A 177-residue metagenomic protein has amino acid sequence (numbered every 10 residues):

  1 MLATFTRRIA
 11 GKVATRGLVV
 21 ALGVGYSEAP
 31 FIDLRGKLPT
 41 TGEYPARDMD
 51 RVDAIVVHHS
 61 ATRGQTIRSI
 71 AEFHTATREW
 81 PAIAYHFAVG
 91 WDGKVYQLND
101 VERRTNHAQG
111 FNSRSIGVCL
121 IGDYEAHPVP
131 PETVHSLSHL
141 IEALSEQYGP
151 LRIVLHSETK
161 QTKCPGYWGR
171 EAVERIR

Functional and structural regions predicted by a protein language model:
L2-D53, D92-V95, D100, R114 (+1 more regions): Basic/polar, cationic surfaces and motifs that engage anionic cell-wall and phosphate/carboxylate ligands
L38-E102: Short, conserved "active-site rim" segments that organize catalytic pockets and cofactor/ligand binding
H58, C119-L120: Conserved beta-strand segments of the P-loop GTPase G domain that flank and frequently precede/overlap
G110-N112: A generic structural micro-feature
